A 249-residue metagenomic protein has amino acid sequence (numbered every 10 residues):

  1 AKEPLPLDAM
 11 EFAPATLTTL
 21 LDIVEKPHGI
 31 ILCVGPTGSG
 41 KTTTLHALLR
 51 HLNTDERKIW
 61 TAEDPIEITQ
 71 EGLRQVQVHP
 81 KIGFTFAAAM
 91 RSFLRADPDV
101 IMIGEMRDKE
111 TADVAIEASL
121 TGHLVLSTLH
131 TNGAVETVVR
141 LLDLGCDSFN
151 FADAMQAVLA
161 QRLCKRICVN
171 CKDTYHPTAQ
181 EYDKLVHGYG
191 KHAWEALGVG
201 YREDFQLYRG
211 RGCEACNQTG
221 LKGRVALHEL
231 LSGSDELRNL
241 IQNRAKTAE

Functional and structural regions predicted by a protein language model:
A1-E249: Short, flexible helix-loop junctions that flank or precede catalytic/ligand sites
